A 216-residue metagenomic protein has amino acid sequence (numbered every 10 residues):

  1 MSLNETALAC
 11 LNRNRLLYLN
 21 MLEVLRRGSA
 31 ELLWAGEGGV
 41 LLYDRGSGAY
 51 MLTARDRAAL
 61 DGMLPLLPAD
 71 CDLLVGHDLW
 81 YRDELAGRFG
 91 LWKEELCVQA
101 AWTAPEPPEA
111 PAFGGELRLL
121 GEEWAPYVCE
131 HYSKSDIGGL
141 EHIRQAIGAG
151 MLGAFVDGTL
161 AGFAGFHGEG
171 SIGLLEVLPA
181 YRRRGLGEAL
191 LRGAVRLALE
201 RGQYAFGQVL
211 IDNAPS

Functional and structural regions predicted by a protein language model:
M1-D83, K134-D136, H142: N-terminal charged segments
M1-L19, C97, A104-G138: Short amphipathic alpha-helix that is part of the acyltransferase structural core
A58-M63, R183-L197: Conserved acetyl-CoA-binding loop-helix of GNAT-fold acetyltransferases
L60-E116: Hydrophobic alpha-helical segments and helix pairs
V75-Y81, F206-S216: Conserved beta-strand-loop-alpha-helix junction that forms the acyl-donor binding cleft
G139-A180: A conserved beta-strand-loop-helix scaffold within acyl/acetyltransferase catalytic domains
L174, L178-R192, I211-A214: Conserved glycine-rich acetyl-CoA-binding loop
